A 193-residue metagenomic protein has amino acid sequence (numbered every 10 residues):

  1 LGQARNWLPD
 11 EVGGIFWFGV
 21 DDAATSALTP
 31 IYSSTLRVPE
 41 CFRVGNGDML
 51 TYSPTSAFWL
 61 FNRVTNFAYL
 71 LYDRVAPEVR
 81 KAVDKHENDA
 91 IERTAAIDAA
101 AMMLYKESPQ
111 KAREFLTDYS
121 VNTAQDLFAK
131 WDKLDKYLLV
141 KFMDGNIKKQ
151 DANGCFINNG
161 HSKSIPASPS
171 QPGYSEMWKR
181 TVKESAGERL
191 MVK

Functional and structural regions predicted by a protein language model:
L1-K193: C-terminus-biased signal that marks the final domain/tail of proteins
